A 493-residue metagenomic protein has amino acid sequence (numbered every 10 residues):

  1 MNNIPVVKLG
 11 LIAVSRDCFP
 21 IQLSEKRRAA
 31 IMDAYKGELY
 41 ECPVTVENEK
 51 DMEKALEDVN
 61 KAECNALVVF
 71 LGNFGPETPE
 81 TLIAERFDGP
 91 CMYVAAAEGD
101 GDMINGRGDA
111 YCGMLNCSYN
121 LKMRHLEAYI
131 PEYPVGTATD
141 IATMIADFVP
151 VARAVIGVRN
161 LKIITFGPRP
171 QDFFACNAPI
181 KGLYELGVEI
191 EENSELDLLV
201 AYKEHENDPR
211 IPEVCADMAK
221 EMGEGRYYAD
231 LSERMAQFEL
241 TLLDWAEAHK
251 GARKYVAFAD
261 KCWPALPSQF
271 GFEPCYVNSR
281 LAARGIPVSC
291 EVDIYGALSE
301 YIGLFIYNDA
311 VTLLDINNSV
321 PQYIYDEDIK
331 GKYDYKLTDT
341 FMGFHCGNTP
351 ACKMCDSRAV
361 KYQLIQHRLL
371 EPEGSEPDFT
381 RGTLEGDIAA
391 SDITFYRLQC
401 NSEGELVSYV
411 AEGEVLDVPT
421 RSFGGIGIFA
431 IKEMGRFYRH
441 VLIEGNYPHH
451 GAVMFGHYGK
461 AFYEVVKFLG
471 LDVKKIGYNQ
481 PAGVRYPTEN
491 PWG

Functional and structural regions predicted by a protein language model:
M1-Y35: N-terminal basic/disordered segments at the start of proteins
N2-L9, E38-L39, G99-Y227, L231: Cap/lid and interdomain-hinge subdomains that line or gate substrate/regulatory clefts in soluble alpha/beta enzymes
M52-C64, T81-I83, T241-G251: Short, well-structured alpha-helical segments in soluble
C64-N73, M92-V94, Y255-D260: Periplasmic-binding protein-like
L82-D109, S118-K122, E127, S279-V292: Short, acidic/small-residue loops that bind anionic groups at enzyme active sites
C215, K220-D309: Long, internal scaffold/assembly segments composed of regular secondary structure
A282-T420: C-terminal catalytic subdomain
I365-G493: Extended hydrophobic packing segments that form well-structured cores
